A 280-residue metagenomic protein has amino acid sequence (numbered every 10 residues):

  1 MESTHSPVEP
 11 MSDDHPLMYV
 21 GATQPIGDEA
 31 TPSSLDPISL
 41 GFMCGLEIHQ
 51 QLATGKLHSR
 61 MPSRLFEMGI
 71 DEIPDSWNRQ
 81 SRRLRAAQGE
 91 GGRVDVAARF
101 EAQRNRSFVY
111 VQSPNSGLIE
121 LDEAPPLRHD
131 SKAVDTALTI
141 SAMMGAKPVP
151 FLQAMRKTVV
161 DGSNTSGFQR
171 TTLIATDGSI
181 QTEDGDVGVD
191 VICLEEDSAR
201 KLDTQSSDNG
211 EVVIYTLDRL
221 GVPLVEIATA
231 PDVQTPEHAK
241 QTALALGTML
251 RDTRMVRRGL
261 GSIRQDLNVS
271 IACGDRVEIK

Functional and structural regions predicted by a protein language model:
E2-K280: Basic, nucleic-acid-interacting segments
